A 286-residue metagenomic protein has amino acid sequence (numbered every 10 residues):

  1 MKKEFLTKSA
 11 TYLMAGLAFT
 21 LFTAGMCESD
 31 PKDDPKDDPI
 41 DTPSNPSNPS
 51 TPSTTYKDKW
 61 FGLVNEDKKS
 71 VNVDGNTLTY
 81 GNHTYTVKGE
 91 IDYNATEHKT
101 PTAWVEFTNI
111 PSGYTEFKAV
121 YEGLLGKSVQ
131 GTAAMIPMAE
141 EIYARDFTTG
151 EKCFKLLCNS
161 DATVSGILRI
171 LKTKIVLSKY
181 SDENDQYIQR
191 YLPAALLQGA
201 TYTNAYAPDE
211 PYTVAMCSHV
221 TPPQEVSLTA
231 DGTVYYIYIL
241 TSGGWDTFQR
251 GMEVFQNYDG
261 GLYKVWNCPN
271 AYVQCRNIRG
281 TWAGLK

Functional and structural regions predicted by a protein language model:
K2-L13: Bacterial N-terminal signal peptides that target proteins for export
A15, T20-F61: Bacterial Sec-dependent N-terminal signal peptides
P52, K57-K59, N82-L196: Core segments of small alpha/beta cavity-forming domains
K69-V73, Y85: Assembly/interface hotspot detector across virion components, adhesins/toxins, and nucleic-acid enzymes
L168-S242: Surface-exposed, charged secondary-structure patches
Y238, G243-K286: Short beta-strand edge/turn micro-motifs at domain boundaries
